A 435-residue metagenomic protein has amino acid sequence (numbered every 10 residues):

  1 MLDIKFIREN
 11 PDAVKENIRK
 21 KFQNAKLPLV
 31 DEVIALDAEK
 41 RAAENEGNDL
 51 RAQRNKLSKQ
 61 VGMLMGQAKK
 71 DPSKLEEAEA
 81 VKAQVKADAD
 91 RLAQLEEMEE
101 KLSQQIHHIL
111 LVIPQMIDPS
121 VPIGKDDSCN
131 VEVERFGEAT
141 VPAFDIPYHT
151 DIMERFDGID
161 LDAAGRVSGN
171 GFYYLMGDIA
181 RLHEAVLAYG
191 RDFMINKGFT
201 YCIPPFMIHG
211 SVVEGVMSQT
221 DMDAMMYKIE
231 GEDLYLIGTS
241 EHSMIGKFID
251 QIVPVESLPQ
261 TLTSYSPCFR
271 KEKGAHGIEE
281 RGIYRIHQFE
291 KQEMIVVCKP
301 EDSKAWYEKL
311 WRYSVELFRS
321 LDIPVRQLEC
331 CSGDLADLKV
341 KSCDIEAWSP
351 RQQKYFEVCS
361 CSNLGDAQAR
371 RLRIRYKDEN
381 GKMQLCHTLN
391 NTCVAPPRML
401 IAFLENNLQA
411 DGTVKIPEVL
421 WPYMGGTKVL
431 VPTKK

Functional and structural regions predicted by a protein language model:
M1-T140, E154, G158: N-terminal alpha-helical targeting/anchoring segments
L27, R135-K435: TRNA-recognition modules of translation machinery and tRNA-sensing kinases, especially anticodon-binding
